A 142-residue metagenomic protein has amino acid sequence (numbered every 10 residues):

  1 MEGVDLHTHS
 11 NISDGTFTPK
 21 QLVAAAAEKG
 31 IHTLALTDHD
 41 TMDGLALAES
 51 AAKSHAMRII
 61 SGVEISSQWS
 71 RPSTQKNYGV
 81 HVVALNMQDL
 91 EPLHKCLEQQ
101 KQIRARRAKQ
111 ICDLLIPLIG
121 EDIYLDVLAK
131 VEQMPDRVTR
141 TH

Functional and structural regions predicted by a protein language model:
M1-Y78: An N-terminally biased module of ancient metal coordination in phosphate/nucleic-acid-related enzymes
S54-H142: Extended substrate/RNA-proximal surfaces in nucleic-acid metabolism proteins
